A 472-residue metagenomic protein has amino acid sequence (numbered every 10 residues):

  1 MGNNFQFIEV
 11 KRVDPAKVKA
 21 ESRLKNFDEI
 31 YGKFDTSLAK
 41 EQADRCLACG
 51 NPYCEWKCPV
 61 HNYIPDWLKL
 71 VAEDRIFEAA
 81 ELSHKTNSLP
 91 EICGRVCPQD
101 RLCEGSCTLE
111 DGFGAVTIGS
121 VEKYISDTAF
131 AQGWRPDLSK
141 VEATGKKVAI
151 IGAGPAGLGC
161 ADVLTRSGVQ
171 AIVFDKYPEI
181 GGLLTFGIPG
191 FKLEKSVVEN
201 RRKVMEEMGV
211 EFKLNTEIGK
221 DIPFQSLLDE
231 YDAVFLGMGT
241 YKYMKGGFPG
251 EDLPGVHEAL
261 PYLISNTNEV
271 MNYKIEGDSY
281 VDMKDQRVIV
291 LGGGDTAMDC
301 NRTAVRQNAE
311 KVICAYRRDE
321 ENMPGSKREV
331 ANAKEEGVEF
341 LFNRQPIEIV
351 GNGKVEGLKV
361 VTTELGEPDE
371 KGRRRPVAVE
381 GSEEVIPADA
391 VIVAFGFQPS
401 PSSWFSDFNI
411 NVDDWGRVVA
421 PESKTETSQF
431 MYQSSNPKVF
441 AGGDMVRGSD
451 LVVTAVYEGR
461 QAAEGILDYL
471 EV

Functional and structural regions predicted by a protein language model:
F5-G32, H61-E73, L82-H84, D111 (+10 more regions): Beta1-alpha1 glycine-rich phosphate/pyrophosphate-binding loop at the start of Rossmann-like nucleotide-binding domains
R23-E41, Y63-R95, G112-V141, T267-V270: Ferredoxin-type iron-sulfur electron-transfer modules in oxidoreductases and energy-metabolism complexes
D35, E207-L228, E276-Y280, N343-D389: A structured beta-alpha segment of the ubiquitous adenosine-cofactor-binding alpha/beta core
D44-Y63, S88-D111: Local cysteine-cluster metal-coordination motifs and their immediate loop/turn environment, predominantly Fe-S cluster
I125-E142, K203-K220, Y243-Q307, D414-Q429: Glycine-rich dinucleotide-binding loop and its adjacent helix/turn
I151, Y231-G239, I289-L291, D389-G396: Short hydrophobic core segments
D252-D285, P368-S449: FAD-site-proximal beta/loop scaffold in flavoenzymes
C300, M445-E471: A conserved FAD-binding loop/helix module that cradles the flavin
